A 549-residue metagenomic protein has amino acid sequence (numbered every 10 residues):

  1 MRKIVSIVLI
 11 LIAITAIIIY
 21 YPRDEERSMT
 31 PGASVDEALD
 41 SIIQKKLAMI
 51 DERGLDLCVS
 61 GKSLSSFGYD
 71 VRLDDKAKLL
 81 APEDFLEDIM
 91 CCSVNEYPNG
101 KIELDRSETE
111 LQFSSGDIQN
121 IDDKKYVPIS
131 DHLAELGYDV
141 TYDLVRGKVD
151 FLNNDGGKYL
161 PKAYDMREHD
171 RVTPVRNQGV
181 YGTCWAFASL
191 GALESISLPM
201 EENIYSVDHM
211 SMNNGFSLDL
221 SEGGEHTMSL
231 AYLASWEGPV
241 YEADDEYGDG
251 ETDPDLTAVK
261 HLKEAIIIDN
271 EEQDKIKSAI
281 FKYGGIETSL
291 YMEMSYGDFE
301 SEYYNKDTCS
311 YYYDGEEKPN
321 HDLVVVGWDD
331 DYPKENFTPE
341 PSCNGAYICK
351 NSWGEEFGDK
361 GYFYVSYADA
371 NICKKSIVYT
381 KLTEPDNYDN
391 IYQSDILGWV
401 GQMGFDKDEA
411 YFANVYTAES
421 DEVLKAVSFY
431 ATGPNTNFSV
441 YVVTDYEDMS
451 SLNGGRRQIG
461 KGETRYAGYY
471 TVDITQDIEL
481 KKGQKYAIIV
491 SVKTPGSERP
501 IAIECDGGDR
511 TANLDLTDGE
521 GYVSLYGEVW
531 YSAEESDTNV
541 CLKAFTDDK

Functional and structural regions predicted by a protein language model:
M1-L11, Y20: N-terminal Sec-pathway targeting helices
I19-L160: Primary recognition of N-terminal secretory signal peptides and signal-anchoring hydrophobic helices
Y21-P22, E26, D155-K425, Y430-Y466 (+1 more regions): Catalytic-core signature of thiol
F85-L86, D131-A134, V427, Y486-V492: Extracytoplasmic/surface-exposed domains of secreted proteins that mediate cell-envelope carbohydrate/peptidoglycan
S107, D150-D155, K381-T383, D445 (+1 more regions): Short beta-strand-to-coil "C-cap" segments at the C-terminal boundary of structured domains/repeats, marking
N120-D122, L133, F281, S342 (+4 more regions): Surface-exposed coil/turn segments at beta-strand junctions on protein surfaces, enriched
N435-L516: Aromatic- and Gly/Pro-enriched, solvent-exposed loop/edge beta-strand patches characteristic of beta-rich domains
S491-K549: Short, surface-exposed beta-strand/loop patches at domain edges that form aromatic-rich interfacial subsites
